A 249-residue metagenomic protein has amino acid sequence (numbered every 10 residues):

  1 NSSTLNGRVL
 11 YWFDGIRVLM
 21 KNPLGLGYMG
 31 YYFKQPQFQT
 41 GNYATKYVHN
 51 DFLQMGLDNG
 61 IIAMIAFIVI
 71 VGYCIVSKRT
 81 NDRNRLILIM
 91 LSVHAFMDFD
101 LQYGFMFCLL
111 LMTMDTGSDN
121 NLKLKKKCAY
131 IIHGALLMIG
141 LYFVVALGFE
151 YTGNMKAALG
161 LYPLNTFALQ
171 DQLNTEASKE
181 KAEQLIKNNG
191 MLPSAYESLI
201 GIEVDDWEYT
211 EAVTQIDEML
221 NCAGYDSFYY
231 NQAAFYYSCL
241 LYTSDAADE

Functional and structural regions predicted by a protein language model:
N1-L5, F13-M20, G134-F149: A membrane-periplasm/extracellular boundary helix in multi-pass inner-membrane enzymes that assemble envelope glycans
G7-T45, N59-I65: TM-adjacent membrane-interface loops and short helices in multi-pass inner/ER membrane proteins
T40, Y151-L241: Soluble catalytic regions of membrane-associated enzymes that act on cell-envelope and secretory-pathway components
I61-R85, S227-F228: Hydrophobic transmembrane alpha-helices and their immediate junctions
T80-L136: Transmembrane alpha-helices of multi-pass inner-membrane enzymes
K123-L159: Charged, amphipathic alpha-helical linkers/stalks
Y242-E249: Conserved small/polar residues in nucleotide/adenosyl-binding loops
